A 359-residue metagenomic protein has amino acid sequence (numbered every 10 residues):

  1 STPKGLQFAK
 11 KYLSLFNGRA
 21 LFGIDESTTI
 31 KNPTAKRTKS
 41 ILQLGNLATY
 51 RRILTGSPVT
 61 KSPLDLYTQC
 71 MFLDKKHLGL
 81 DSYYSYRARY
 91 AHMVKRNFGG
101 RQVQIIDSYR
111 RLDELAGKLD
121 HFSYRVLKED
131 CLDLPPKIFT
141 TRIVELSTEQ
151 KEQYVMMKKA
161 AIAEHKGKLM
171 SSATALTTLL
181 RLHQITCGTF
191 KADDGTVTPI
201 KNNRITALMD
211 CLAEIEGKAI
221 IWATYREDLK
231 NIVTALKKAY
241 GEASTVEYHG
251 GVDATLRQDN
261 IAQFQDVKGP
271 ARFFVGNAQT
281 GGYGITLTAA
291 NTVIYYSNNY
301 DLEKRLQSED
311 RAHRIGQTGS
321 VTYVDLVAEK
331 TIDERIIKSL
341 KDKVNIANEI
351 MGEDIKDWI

Functional and structural regions predicted by a protein language model:
S1-G18: Conserved helix/coil segment N-terminal to the catalytic DExD/H
G5, A9, K61-P63, L229-V233 (+3 more regions): SF2 helicase motor core recognition
A20-L21, T38-D130, Q317-S320: Conserved P-loop NTPase motor "coupling/switch" region that bridges the ATPase
D25-E26: Walker B catalytic acidic pair
T29-N32, I53, R314: Residues immediately C-terminal
L47-Y50, D65-T68, K137-F139, G241-S244 (+2 more regions): Short glycine-/polar-rich loops that comprise or flank the Walker A/P-loop and associated switch/sensor motifs
D133-I285, V344, M351-I359: Conserved Helicase C-terminal RecA-like lobe
Y300-I359: A conserved SF2-helicase RecA2
